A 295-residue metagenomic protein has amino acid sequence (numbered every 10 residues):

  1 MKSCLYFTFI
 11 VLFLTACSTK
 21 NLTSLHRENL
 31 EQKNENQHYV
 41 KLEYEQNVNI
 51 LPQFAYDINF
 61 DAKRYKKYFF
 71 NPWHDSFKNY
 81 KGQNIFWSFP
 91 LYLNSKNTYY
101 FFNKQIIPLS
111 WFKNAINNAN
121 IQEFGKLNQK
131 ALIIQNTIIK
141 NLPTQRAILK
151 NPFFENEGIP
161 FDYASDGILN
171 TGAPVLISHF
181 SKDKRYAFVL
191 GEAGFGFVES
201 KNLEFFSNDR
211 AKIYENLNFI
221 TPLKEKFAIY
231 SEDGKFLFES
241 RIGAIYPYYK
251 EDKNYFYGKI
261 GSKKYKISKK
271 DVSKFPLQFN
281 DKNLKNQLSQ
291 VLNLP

Functional and structural regions predicted by a protein language model:
K2-I10: Sec-dependent signal peptide recognition, specifically the positively charged N-region followed immediately by
N21-P152, N156-P160, L176, R185 (+3 more regions): Boundary regions of SH3-family modules and the immediately adjacent low-complexity/disordered segments in eukaryotic
I168, V175, F180-K182: Non-catalytic accessory/assembly modules
L294-P295: Active-site nucleophilic cysteine motif
